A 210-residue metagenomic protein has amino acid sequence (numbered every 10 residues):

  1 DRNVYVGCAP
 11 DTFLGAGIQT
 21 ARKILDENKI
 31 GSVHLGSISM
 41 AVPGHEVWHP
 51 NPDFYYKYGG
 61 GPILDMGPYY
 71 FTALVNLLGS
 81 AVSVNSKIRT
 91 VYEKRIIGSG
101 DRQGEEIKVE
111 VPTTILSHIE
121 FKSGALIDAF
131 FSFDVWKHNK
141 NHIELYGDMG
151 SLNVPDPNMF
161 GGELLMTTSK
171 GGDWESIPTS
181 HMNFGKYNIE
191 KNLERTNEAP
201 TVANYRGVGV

Functional and structural regions predicted by a protein language model:
R2-G7, T12-K108: Predominantly a Rossmann-like dinucleotide-binding segment in NAD(P)-dependent oxidoreductases
V6-C8, A129, V154: Hydrophobic residues in well-ordered beta-strands that form the structural core
A16, K137-K140: Residues that form or flank phosphate/diphosphate-binding pockets in enzymes that use nucleotide phosphates
H34, T113-I115, N141: Change "...and in nucleic-acid phosphodiester-cleaving endonucleases..." to "...and in nucleic-acid processing enzymes
P68, V111-T113, N139: Residues that act as N-cap/strand-start positions at coil-to-secondary-structure junctions
A81, A125-L126, M149-S151: Structural motif
E93, I97-E110, L116, F121 (+2 more regions): C-terminal glycine/acidic-rich active-site capping loop/insertion
A125, F130-H138: Glycine-rich phosphate/pyrophosphate-binding beta-alpha loops
